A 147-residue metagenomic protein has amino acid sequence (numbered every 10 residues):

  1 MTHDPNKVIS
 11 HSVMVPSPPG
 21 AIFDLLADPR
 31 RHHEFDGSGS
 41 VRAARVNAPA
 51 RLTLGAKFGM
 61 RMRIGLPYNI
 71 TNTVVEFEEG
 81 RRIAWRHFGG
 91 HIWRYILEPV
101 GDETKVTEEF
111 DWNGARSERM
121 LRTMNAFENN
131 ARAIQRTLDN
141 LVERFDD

Functional and structural regions predicted by a protein language model:
M1-A48: Hydrophobic ligand-binding cavity/cleft-lining segments
G20-F23, Q135, D139: Amphipathic alpha-helical segments that line or abut small-molecule/effector binding pockets and mediate allosteric
A43-I92, K105, R136-D147: Glycine-rich portal/gate segments that line the openings of hydrophobic small-molecule binding cavities
R82-R136: Beta-strand/loop substructures that line and gate deep hydrophobic ligand-binding cavities in soluble
